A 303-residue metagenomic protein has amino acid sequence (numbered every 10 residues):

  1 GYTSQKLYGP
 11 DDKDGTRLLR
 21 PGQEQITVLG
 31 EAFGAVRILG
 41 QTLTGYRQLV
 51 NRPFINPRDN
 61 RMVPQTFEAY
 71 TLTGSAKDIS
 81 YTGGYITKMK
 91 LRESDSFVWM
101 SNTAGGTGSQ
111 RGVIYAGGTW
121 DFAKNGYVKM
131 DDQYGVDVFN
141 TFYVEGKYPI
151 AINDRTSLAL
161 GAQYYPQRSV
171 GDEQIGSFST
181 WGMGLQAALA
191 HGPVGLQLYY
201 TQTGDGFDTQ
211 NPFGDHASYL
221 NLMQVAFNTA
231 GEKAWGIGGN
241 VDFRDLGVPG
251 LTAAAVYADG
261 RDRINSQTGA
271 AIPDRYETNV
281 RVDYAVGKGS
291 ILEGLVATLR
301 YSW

Functional and structural regions predicted by a protein language model:
G1-V98, G118-G126, V194-G206: Outer membrane beta-barrel
L18-L19, Y134, V138-W303: Outer-membrane beta-barrel pore domains
G22-E24, G106-G108, F227-N228: Short Gly/Pro-enriched turn/cap motifs at secondary-structure boundaries
L29-E31, P57, Q65-T71, D78-K88 (+8 more regions): Transmembrane beta-barrel architecture of outer membranes
